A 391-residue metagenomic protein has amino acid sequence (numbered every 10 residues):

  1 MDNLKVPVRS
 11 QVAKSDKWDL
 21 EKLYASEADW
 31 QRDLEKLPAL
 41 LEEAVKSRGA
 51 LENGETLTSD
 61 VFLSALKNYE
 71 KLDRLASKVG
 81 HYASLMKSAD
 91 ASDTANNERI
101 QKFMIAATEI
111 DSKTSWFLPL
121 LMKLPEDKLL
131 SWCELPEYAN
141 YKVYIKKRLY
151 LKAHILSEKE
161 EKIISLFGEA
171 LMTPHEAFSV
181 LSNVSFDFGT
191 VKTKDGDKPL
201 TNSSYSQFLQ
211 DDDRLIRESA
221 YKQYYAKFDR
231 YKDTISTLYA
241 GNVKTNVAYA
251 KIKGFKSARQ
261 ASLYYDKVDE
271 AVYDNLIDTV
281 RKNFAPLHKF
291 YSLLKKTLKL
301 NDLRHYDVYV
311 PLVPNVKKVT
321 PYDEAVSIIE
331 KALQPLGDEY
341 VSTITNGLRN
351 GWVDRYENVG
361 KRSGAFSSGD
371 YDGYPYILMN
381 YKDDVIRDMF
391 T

Functional and structural regions predicted by a protein language model:
M1-T320, V326, E330-K331: A well-structured
D16-W18, G373-I377: Short amphipathic alpha-helical segments
F117-L121, P125, L336-Y340, L348: A sensor for short, sequence-defined functional sites
I155, K162, V353-V359: Acidic/histidine-rich
T320, Y376-T391: Short pre-active-site segment immediately N-terminal to the catalytic Zn-binding motif
K331, P335-S342, S368: Conserved helix-loop functional segments at active or binding sites
D354-Y374: Catalytic zinc-binding patch centered on the HExxH motif and its immediate surroundings that defines zinc-dependent
